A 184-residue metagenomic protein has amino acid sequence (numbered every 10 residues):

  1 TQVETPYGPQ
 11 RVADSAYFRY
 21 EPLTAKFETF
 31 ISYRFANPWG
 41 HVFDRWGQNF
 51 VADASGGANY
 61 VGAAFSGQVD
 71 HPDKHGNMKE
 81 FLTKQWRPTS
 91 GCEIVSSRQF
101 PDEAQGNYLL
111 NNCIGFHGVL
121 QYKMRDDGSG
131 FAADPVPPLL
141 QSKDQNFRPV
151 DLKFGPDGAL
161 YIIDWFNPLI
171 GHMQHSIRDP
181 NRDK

Functional and structural regions predicted by a protein language model:
T1-K184: Beta-propeller domains with acidic blade repeats across secreted/periplasmic ectodomains and cytosolic WD/CNH propellers
